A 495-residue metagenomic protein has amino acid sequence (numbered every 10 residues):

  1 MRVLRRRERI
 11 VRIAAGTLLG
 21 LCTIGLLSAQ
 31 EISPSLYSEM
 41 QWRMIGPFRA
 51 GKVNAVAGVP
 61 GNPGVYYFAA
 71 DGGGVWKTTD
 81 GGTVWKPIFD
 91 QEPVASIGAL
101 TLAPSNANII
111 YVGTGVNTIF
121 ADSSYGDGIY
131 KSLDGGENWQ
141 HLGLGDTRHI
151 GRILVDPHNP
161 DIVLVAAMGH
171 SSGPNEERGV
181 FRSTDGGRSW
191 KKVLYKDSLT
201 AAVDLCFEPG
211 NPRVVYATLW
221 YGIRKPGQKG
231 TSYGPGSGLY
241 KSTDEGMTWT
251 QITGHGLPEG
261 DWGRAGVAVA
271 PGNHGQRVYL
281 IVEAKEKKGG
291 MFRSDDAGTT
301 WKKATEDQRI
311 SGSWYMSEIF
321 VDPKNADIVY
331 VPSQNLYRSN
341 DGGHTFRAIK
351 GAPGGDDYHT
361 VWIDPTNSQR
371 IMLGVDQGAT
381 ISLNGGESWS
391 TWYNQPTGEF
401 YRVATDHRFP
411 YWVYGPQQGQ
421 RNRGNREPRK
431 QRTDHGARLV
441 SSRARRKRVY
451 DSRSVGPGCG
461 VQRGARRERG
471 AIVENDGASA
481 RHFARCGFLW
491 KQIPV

Functional and structural regions predicted by a protein language model:
M1-V11: N-terminal secretory signal peptides that target proteins for export/translocation
I13-L26: Bacterial N-terminal signal peptides
A29-V495: Beta-propeller blade termini and top-face loops
